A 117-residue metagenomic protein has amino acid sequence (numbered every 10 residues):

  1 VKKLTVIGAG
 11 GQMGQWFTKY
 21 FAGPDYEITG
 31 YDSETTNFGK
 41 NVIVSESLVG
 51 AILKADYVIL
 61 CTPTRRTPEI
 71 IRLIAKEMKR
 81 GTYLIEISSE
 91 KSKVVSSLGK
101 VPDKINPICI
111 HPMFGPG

Functional and structural regions predicted by a protein language model:
V1-V44: NAD(P)+-binding Rossmann beta1-loop-alpha1 motif at the extreme N-terminus of oxidoreductases
A22-G23, K79, P102: Short conserved AdoMet
Y26, V42, T82, I105-N106: A structural micro-motif
T29-Y31, S45, I59, I85 (+1 more regions): Hydrophobic/aromatic beta-strand patches that form the interior of the parallel beta-sheet core in alpha/beta enzyme
T35, S89, F114: Short, glycine/acidic-enriched loop or turn micro-motifs at the edges of active sites
V42-V49, T64-R65, P112-M113: Conserved SAM/SAH-binding loop
V49-L53, Y57-L98: Rossmann-fold NAD(P) dinucleotide-binding segment
K100-G117: Rossmann-fold dinucleotide-binding core
